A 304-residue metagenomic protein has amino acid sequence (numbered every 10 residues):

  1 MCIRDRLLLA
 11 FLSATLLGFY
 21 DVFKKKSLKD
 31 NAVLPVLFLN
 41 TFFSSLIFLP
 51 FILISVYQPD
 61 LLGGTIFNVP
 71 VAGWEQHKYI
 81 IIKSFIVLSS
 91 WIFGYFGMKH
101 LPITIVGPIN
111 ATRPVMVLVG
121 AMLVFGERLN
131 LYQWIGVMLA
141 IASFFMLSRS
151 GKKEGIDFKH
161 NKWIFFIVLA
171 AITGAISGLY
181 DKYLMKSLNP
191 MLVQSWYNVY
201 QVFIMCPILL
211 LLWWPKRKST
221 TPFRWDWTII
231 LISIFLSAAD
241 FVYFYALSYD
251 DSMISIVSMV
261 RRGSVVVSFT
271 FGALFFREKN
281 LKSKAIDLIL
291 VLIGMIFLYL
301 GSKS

Functional and structural regions predicted by a protein language model:
M1-F11, T15, T112-I172, K182 (+1 more regions): Juxtamembrane helix-loop boundary signature in multi-pass membrane transporters
R4-L16, N68-I86, G126-A142, N189-F203 (+1 more regions): Structural signature of hydrophobic alpha-helical transmembrane segments
R4-P35, L39-F85, W91-L101, R149-F166 (+4 more regions): Membrane-interface interhelical linkers
G18, V22, L49, S84 (+9 more regions): Hydrophobic/small/kink-forming positions within alpha-helical transmembrane segments of polytopic membrane proteins
V36-L37, V106, V193: Juxtamembrane helix-start motifs in multi-pass secondary transporters
F43-I47, I109-L123, Y200-P207, A239 (+4 more regions): Alpha-helical transmembrane segments of compact multi-pass small-molecule transporters, enriched in specific families
T173-S219: Aromatic-anchored, glycine/proline-accented short structural segments that stabilize local strand-turns or short
K182-K186, F244-D251: Short amphipathic helix-loop junctions that connect adjacent transmembrane helices in Major Facilitator Superfamily/SLC
